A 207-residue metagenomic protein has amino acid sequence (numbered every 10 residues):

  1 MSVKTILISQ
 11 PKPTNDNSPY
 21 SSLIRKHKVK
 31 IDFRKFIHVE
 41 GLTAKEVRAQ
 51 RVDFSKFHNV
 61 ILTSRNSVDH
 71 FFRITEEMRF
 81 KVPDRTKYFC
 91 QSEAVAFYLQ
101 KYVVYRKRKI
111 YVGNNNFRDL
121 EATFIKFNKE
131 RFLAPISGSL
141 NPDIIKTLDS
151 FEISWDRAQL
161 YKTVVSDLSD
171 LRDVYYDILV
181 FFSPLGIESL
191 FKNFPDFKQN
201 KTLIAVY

Functional and structural regions predicted by a protein language model:
M1-Y207: Conserved beta-alpha
